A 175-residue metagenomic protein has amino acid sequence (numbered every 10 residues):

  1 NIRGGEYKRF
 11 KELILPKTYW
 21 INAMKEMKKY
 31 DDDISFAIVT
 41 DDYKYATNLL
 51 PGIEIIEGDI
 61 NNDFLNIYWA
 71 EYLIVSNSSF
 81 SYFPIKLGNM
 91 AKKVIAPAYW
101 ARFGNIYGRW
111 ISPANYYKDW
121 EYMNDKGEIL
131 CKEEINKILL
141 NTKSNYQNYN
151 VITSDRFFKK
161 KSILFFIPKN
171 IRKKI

Functional and structural regions predicted by a protein language model:
N1-I60, K161-S162, F166-I167: Core catalytic architecture of nucleotide-activated donor-dependent transferases building glycoconjugates
K8, K92-I95, D155: Short amphipathic alpha-helical segments with coiled-coil-like heptad repeat character
Y19-A23, S35, K44-L49, Y82-K86 (+3 more regions): Tryptophan-centric aromatic hotspots in well-structured domains and transmembrane helices
D31, L50, N89, N115-Y117: Short, well-ordered coil/turn elements that cap or connect secondary structure elements
I60-Y107: A donor-sugar binding/catalytic signature common to diverse glycosyltransferases and related nucleotide-sugar
N105-I175: Leloir-type glycosyltransferase catalytic cores
